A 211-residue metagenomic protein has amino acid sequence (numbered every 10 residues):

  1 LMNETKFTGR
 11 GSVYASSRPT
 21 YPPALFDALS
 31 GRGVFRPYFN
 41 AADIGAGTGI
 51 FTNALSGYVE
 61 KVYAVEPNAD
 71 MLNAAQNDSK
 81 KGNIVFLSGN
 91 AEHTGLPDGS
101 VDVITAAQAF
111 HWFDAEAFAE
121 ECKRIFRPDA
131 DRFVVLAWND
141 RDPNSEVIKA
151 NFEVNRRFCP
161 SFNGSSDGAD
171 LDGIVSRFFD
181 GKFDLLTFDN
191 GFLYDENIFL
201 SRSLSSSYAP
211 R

Functional and structural regions predicted by a protein language model:
L1-R36: Conserved class I S-adenosyl-L-methionine
Y38-F39, G99, R132: Nucleotide donor/acceptor-binding cores
N40-I44, T48-H93: Class I SAM-dependent methyltransferase SAM/SAH-binding core
E92-V103: A short acidic, Gly/Pro-enriched loop at the edge of an enzyme's catalytic core that lines a small-molecule cofactor
A106-A107, A115: A short beta-strand submotif of the Rossmann-like class I SAM-dependent methyltransferase core that lines
F113-C122: A short, conserved alpha-helix within the catalytic core of class I
K123, P128-Y194: Conserved catalytic/acceptor-binding region of the Class I
F183, T187-R211: C-terminal helical/coil "lid" or tail adjacent to the Rossmann-like core of SAM-dependent
